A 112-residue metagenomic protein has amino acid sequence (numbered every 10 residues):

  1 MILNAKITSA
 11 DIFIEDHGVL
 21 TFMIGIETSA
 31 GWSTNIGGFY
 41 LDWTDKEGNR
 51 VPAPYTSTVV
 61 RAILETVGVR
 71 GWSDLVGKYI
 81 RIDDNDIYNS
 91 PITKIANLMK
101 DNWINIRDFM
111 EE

Functional and structural regions predicted by a protein language model:
M1-E112: Short beta-rich binding modules
